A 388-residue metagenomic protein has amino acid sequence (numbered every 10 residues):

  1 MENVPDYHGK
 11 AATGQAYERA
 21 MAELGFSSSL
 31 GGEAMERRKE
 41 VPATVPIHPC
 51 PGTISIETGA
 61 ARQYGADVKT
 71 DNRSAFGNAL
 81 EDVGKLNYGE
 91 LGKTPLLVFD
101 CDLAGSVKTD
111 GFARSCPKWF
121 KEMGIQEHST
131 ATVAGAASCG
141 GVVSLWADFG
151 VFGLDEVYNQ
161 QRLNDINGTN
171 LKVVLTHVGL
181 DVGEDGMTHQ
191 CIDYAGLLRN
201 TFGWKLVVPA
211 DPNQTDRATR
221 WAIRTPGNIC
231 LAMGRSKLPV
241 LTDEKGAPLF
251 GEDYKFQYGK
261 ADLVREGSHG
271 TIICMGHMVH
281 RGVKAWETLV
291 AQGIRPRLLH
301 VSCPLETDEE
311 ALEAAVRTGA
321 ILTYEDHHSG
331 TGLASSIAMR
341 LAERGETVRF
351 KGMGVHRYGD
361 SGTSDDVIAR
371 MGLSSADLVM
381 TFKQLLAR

Functional and structural regions predicted by a protein language model:
M1-E33, D100, G105-T109, R114 (+2 more regions): Thiamine diphosphate
K10-A232, S236-L238, T242, G251: Thiamine diphosphate
